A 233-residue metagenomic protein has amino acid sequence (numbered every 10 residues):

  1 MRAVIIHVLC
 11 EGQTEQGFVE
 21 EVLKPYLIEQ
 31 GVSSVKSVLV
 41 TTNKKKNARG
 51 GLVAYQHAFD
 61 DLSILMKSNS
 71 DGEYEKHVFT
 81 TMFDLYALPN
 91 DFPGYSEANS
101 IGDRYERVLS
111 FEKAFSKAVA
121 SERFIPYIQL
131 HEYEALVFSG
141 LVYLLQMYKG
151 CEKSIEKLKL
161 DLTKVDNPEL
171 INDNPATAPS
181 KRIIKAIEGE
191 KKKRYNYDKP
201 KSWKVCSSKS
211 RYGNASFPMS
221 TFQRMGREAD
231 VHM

Functional and structural regions predicted by a protein language model:
R2-A3, Q16-K45, F59, S63-M233: C-terminal accessory helical subdomains adjacent to catalytic cores in phosphodiester- and nucleotide-handling enzymes
V8-G17: Catalytic nucleophile-elbow at a beta strand-turn-alpha helix junction centered on a G-D-S/GDSL motif, marking
G51-A58: Non-catalytic terminal and connector segments of soluble metabolic enzymes
